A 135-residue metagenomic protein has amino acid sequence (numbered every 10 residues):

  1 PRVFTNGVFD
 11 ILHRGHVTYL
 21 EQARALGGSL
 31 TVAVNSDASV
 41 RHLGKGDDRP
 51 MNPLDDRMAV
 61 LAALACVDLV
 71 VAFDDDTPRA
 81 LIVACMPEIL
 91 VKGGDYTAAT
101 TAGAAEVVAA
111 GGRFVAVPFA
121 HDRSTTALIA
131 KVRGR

Functional and structural regions predicted by a protein language model:
P1-R135: Nucleotidyltransferase catalytic core that binds NTPs
